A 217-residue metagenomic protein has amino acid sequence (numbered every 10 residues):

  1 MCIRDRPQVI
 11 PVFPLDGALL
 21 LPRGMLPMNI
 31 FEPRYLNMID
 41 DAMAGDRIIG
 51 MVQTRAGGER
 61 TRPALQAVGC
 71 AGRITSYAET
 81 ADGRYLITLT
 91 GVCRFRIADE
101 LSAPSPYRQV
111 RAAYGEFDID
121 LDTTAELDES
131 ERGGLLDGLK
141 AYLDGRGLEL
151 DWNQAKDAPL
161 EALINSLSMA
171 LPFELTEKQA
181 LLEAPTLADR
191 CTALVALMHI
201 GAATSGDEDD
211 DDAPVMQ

Functional and structural regions predicted by a protein language model:
R4-Q217: N-terminal low-complexity, acidic/polar interaction/targeting segments
